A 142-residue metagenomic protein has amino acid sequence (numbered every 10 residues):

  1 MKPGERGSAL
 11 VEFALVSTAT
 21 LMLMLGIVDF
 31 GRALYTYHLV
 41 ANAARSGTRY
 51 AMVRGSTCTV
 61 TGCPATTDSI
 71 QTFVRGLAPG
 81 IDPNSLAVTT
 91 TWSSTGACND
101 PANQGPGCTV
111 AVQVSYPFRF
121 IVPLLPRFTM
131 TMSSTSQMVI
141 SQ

Functional and structural regions predicted by a protein language model:
M1-V74: Alpha-helical assembly-interface signal, strongest on the long, hydrophobic N-terminal helix that forms
E5, G105-G107, T131: A generic fold-level signal
A14, G105-G107, R127: Transmembrane beta-barrel outer-membrane domains
A19-T20, G80, F118, L124: Hydrophobic residues in alpha-helical membrane-spanning segments
L34, A43, S56-T57, S85 (+1 more regions): Solvent-exposed, flexible loop/coil residues
N42, S46-Q113, Q142: Short amphipathic secondary-structure patches
S115-Q142: Low-complexity, S/T/G/P-rich flexible repeat/linker segments used as non-globular hinges and stalks within
